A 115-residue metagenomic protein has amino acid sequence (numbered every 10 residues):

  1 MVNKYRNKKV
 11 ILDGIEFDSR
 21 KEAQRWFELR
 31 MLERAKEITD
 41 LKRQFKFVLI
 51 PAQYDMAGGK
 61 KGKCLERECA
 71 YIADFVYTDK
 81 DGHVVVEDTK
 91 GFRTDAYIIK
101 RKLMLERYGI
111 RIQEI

Functional and structural regions predicted by a protein language model:
M1-I115: Electrostatic, structured charged patches in enzyme active sites and in nucleic-acid/phosphate-binding
